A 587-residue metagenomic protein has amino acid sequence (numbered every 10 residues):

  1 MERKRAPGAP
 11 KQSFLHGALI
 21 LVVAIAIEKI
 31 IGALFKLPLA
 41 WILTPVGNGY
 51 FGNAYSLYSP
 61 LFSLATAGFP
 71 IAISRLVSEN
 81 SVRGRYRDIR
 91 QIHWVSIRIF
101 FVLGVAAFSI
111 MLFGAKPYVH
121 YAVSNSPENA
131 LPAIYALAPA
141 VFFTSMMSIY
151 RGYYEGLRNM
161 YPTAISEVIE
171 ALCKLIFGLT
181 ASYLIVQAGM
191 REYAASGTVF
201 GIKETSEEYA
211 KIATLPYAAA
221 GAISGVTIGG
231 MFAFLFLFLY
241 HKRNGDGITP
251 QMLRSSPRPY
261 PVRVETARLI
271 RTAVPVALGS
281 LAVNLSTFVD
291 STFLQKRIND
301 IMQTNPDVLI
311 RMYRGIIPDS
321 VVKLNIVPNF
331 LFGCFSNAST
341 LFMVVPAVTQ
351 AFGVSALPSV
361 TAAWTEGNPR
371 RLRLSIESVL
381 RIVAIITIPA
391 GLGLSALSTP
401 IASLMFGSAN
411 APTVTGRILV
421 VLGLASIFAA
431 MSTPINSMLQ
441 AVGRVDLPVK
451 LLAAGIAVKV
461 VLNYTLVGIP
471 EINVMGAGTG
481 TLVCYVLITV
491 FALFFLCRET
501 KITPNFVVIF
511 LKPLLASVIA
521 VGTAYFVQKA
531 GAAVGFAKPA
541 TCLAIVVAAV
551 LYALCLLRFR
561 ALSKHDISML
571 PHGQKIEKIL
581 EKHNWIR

Functional and structural regions predicted by a protein language model:
M1-I31, R87, Q91, S256-A277 (+1 more regions): N-terminal membrane topogenesis motif
E2-R3, F526-R587: Membrane-proximal transmembrane or re-entrant/amphipathic helices at the cytosolic face
S13-S74, E79, F108, L112 (+3 more regions): Signature of the first transmembrane helix
E28, K36, A67-I71, A136-E155 (+6 more regions): Short runs within selected transmembrane alpha-helices of multi-pass transporters and secretion channels
L39-P60, E128-N129, T214-A220, V264-T272 (+2 more regions): Interfacial/gating helices of multi-pass transporter permease domains
A67-V82, A338, T349-E366: Helix-loop junctions and terminal segments of transmembrane helices in multi-pass membrane transport/translocation
K116-A136, E377, G393-S426: Interfacial segments at transmembrane-helix termini and the short loops linking adjacent helices
Y161, L172-L235, D446, I456-V490 (+3 more regions): Membrane-interface helix-loop junctions in multi-pass transport and translocation proteins
